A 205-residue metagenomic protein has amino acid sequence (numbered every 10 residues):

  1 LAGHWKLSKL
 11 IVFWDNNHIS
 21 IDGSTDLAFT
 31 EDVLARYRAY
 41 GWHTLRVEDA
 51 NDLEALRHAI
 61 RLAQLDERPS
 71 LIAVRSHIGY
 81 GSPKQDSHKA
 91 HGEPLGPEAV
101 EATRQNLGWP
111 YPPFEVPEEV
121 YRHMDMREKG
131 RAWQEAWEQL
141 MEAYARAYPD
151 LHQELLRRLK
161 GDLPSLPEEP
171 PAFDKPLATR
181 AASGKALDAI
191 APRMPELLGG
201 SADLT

Functional and structural regions predicted by a protein language model:
L1-D125: Glycine-rich ThDP/TPP pyrophosphate-binding loop and its adjacent helix/strand module within ThDP-dependent enzymes
R46, R127-T205: Thiamine diphosphate
